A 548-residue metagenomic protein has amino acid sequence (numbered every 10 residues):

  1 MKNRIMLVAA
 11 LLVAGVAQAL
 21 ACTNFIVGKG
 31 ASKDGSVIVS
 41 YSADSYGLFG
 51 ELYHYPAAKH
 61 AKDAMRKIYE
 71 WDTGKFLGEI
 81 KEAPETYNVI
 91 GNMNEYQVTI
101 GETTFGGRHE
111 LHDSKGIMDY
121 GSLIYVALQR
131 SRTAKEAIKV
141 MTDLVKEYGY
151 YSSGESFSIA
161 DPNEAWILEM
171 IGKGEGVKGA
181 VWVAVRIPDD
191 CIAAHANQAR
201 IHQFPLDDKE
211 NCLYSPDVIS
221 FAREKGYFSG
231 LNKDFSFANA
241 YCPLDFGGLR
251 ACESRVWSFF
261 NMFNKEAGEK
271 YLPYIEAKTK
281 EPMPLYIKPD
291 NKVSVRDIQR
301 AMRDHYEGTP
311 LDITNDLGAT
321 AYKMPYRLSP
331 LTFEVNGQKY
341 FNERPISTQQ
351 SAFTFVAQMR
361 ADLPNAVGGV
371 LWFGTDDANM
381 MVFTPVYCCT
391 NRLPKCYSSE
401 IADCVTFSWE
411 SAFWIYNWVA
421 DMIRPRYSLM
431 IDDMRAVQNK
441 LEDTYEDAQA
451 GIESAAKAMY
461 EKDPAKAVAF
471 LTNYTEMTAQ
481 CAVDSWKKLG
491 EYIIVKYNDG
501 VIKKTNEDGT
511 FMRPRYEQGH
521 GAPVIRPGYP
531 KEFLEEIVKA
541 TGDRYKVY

Functional and structural regions predicted by a protein language model:
I5-G15: Sec-dependent N-terminal signal peptides
G15-A21: Sec/Tat signal peptide C-region and signal peptidase I cleavage site
C22-Y120, V140-V293: A contiguous strand-loop segment
I124-R130: Short, well-ordered beta-strand elements within core beta-sheets of diverse protein domains
F221-G374: Glycine-rich, aromatic-lined ligand/substrate-binding cores of catalytic and carbohydrate-binding domains
Y322-A458: Substrate-recognition/cap regions that form aromatic- and gly/pro-loop-enriched pockets for small-molecule ligands
Q438-Y548: Histidine-centered catalytic/metal-binding microenvironments
